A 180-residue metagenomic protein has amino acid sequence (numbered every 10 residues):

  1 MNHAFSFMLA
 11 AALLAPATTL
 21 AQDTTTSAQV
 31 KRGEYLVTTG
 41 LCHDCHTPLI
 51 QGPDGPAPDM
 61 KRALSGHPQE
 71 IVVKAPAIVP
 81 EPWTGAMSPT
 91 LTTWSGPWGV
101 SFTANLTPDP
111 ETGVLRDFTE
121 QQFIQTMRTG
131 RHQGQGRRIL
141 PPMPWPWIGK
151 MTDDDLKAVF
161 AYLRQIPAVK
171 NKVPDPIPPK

Functional and structural regions predicted by a protein language model:
M1-F5: Positively charged n-region of N-terminal signal peptides that target proteins for export
S6-P16: Bacterial N-terminal signal peptides
T19-T38, I50-P56, E111-T112: Electrostatic cytochrome c docking/interface patches
G33, T39-L49, V159, L163: The canonical Cys-X-X-Cys-His
T38, F102, I139: Residues that flank catalytic or metal-binding motifs in active/ligand-binding sites
H43-V72: N-terminal, post-signal-peptide region of Sec/Tat-exported proteins
R62-Q122, P146-L156: Electron-transfer interface patches adjacent to heme c in soluble/periplasmic c-type cytochromes and di-/multiheme
D117-Q133, W145-P174: C-terminal capping alpha-helices of c-type cytochrome domains
